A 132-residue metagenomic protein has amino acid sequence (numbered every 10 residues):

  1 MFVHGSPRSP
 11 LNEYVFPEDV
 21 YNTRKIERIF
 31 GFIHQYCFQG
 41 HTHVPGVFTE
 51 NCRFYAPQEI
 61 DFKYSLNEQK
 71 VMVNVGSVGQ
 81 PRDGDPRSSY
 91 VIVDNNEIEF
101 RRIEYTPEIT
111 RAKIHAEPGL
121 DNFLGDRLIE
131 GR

Functional and structural regions predicted by a protein language model:
M1-F38, T42-R53: Conserved catalytic scaffold of divalent metal-dependent phosphoesterases
E50-R132: Acidic, His/Gly-rich catalytic cores of divalent-metal-dependent hydrolytic chemistry
